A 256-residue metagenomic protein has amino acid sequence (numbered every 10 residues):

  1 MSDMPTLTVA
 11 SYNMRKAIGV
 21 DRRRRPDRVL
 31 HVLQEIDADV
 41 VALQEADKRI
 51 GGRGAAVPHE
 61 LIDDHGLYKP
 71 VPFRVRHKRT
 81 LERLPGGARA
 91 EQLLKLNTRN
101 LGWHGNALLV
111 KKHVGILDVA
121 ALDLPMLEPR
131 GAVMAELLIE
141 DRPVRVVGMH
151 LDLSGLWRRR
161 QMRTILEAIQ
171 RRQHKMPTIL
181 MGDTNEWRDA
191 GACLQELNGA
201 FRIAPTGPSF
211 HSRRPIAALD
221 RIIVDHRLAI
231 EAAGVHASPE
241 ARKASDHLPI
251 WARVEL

Functional and structural regions predicted by a protein language model:
M1-V40, K48-R49, R53-G54, D64-H65 (+3 more regions): Active-site regions of metal-assisted phosphoester/phosphodiester hydrolases, unifying DNase/endonuclease modules
Q44: Residues lining the SAM
V57-P58: Short Gly/Thr/Asp-enriched flexible loops that form oxyanion-binding sites at enzyme active sites
